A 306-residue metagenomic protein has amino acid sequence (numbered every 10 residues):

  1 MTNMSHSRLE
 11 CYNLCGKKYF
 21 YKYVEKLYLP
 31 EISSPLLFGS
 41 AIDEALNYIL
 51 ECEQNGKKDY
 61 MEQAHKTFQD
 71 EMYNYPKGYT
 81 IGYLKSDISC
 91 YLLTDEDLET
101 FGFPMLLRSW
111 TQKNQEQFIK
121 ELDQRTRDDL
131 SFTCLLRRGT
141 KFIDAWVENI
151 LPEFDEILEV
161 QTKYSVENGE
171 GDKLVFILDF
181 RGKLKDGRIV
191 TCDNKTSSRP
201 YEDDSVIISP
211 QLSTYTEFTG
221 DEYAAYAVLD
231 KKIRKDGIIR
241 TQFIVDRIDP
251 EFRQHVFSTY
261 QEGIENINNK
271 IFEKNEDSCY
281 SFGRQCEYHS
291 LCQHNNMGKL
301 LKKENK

Functional and structural regions predicted by a protein language model:
M1-K306: RecB-family 4Fe-4S metal-dependent nuclease core
